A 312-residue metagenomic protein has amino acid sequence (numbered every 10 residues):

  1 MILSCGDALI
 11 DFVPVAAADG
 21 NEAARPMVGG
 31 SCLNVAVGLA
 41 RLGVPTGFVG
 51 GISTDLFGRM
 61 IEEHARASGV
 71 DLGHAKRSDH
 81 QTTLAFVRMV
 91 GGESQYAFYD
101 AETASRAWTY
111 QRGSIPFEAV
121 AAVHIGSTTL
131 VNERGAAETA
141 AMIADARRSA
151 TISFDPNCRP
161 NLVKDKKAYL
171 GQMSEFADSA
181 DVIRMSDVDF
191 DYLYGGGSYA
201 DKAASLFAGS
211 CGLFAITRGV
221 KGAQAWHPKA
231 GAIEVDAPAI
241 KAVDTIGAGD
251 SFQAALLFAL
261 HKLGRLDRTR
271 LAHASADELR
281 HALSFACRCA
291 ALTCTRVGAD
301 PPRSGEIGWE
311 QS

Functional and structural regions predicted by a protein language model:
M1-L3, A121-A122, V182, L213: Structural motif
M1-V70: Glycine-rich phosphate/adenosyl-contacting loop at the front of the ribokinase-like
L3, G195-S312: Conserved phosphate-binding/catalytic region of the ribokinase-like
A8, S31, T128, P156 (+1 more regions): Active-site metal-binding loops of divalent metal-dependent hydrolases
L39, S186, G249: Short, conserved phosphate/pyrophosphate- and ester-handling motifs at nucleotide-, phospho-/glycolipid
P45-S127, I152, E310-S312: Conserved N-terminal subdomain of the carbohydrate kinase-like
I115-P116, E175-F176, F207: Structural alpha-helical scaffold elements that stabilize or flank donor/cofactor-binding regions in carbohydrate
T128-A204, L213, K221-G222: Conserved beta-alpha-beta core of the PfkB/ribokinase-like small-molecule kinase fold
